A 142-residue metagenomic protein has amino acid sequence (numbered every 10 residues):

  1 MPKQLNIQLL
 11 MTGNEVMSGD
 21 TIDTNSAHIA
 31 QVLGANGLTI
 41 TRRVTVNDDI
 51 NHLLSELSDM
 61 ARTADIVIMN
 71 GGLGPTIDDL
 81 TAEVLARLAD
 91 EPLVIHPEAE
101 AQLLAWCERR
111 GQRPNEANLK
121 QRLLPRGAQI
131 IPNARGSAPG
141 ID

Functional and structural regions predicted by a protein language model:
P2-R43, D48: Glycine-rich phosphate/diphosphate-binding loop of Rossmann-like nucleotide-binding domains
N14-E15, G72-P75: Short glycine-rich anion-binding loops that position phosphate/pyrophosphate groups of nucleotides and phosphorylated
D20-T24, S55, L80: Generic recognition of short, well-ordered alpha-helical segments
N47-S58: Structural motif
H52, D79-D142: Proline/glycine-rich low-complexity loops and linkers
A64: An anion/phosphate-binding loop that grips the pyrophosphate of nucleotide cofactors and donors
